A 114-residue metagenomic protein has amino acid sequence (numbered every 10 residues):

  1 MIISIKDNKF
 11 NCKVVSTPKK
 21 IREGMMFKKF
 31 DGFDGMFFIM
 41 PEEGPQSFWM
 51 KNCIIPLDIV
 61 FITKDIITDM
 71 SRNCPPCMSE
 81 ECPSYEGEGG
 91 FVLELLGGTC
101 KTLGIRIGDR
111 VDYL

Functional and structural regions predicted by a protein language model:
M1-L114: Compact, glycine-rich, soluble single-domain proteins
